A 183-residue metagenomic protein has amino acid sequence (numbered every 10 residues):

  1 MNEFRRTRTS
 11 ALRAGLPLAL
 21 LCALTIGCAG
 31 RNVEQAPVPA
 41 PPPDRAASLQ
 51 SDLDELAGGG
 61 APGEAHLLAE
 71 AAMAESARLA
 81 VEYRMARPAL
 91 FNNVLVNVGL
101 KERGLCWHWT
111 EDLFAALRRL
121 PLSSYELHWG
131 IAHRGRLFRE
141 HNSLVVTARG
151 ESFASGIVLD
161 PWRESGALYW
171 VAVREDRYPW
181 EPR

Functional and structural regions predicted by a protein language model:
N2-P17: Bacterial N-terminal signal peptides that target proteins for export
T25-G27: C-terminal motif of bacterial Sec signal peptides marking the signal peptidase cleavage site
A29-N32: Bacterial signal peptide processing site
P42, G58-A65, G99-T110, L137: Solvent-exposed, acidic/flexible segments
S48-V94: Secondary-structure boundary elements
A86-W129: Mid-length scaffold segments of soluble, non-membrane domains
R136-N142: A short, glycine/Asx- and small/polar-enriched loop/turn that sits immediately N-terminal to a beta-strand
G150-R183: A recognition module on extended beta-rich or small alphabeta surfaces enriched in W/G with H and D/E
